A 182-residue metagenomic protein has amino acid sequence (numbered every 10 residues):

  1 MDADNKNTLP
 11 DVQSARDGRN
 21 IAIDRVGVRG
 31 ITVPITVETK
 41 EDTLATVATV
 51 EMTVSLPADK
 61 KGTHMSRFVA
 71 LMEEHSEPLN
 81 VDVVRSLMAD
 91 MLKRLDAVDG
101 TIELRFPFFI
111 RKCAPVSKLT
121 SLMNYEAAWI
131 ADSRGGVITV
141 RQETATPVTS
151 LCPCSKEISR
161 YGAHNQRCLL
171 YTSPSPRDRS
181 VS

Functional and structural regions predicted by a protein language model:
D2-L95, D99: Hydrophobic, proline/glycine-rich low-complexity stretches
L9-V12, V28-V33, N80-V83, R105-I110 (+2 more regions): A short linear-motif detector with a strong N-terminal bias
T32-T39, M52-K60, F106-I110, W129-G135 (+1 more regions): Beta-strand elements of well-folded, non-transmembrane domains
V69, H75-I110, A114-R134: Basic, nucleic-acid-interacting segments
K112-L170: Aromatic/basic-lined ligand-recognition segments that form π-stacking hydrophobic pockets flanked by Lys/Arg to engage
Y171-D178: Conserved small/polar residues in nucleotide/adenosyl-binding loops
